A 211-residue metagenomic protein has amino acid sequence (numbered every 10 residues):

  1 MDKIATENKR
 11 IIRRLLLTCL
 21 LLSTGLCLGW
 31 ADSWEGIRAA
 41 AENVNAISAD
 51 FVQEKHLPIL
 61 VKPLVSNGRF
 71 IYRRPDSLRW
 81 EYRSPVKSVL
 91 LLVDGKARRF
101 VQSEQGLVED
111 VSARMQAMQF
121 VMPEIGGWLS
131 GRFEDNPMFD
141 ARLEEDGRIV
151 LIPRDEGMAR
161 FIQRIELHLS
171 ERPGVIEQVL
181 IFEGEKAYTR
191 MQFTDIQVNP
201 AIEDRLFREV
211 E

Functional and structural regions predicted by a protein language model:
M1-I12: N-terminal secretory signal peptides that target proteins for export/translocation
L16-G25: Bacterial N-terminal signal peptides
L26-D32: Bacterial Sec-dependent signal peptides at the C-terminal "C-region" and cleavage site
D32-H56, V61-P63, K96, V101-G157 (+1 more regions): Flexible, processing/modification-adjacent segments and terminal tails in exported/periplasmic/extracellular proteins
N45-Q53, S66-F70, D76-W80: One face of beta-strands
P58, V86-V89, G157-A159, I176: Short beta-strands and strand-coil junctions in structured, solvent-facing domains, enriched
R69-V121, T189: An acidic-aromatic
F133-E211: Gly/Pro-enriched, hydrophobic low-complexity segments that function as extracytoplasmic propeptides/linkers
